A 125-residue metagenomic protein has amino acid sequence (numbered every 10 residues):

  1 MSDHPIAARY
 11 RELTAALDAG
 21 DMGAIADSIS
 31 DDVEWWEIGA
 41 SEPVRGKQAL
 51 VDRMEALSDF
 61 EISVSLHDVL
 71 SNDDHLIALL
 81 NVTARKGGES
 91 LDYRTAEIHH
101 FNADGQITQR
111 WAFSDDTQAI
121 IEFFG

Functional and structural regions predicted by a protein language model:
M1-S28, F123-F124: Short, low-complexity N-terminal intrinsically disordered segments enriched in polar/charged residues
S2-P5, V51-G125: A beta-strand edge to alpha-helix "cap/lid" segment located at domain peripheries
Y10-L13, A24-A26, V33, G46 (+5 more regions): Hydrophobic pocket/interface hotspot
L13, W36-G39, T83: Alpha-helix C-capping/helix-to-loop hinge sites
L17, V33-E34, S90: Short hydrophobic/aromatic segments of transmembrane alpha-helices and their interfaces
A19, R45, G87: Short glycine-rich loop/turn motifs that provide flexible caps or phosphate-binding loops at active sites
M22-D74: A solvent-exposed, acidic/Ser-Thr-rich amphipathic alpha-helical stretch
